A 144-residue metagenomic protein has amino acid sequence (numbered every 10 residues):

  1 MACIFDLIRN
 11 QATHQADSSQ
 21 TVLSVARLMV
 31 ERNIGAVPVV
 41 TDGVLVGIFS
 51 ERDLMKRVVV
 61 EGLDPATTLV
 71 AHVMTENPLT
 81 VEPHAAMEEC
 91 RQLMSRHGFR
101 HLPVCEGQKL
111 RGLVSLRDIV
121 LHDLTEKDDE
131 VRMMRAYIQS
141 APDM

Functional and structural regions predicted by a protein language model:
M1-A12, S50-S95, L116-M144: Tandem CBS (Bateman) regulatory domains
M1-G47: A positional/architectural concept
A16-N33, T80-G98, C105: The conserved cystathionine-beta-synthase
Q20-E31, V60-V73, Q108: Short, charge-rich amphipathic segments
M29-R32, V37-D53, M94, L102-R117: A glycine-centered beta-loop-beta connector
